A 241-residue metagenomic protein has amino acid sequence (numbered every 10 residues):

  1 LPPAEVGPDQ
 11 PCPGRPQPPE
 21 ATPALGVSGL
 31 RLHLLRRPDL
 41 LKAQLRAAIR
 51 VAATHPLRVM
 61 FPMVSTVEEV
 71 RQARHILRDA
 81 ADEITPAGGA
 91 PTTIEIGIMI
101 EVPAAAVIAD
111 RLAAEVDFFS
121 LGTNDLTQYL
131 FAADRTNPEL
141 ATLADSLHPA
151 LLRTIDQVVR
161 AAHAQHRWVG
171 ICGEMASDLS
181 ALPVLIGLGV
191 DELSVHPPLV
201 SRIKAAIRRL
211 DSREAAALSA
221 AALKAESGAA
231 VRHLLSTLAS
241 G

Functional and structural regions predicted by a protein language model:
L1-G241: Conserved alpha/beta-domain cores
